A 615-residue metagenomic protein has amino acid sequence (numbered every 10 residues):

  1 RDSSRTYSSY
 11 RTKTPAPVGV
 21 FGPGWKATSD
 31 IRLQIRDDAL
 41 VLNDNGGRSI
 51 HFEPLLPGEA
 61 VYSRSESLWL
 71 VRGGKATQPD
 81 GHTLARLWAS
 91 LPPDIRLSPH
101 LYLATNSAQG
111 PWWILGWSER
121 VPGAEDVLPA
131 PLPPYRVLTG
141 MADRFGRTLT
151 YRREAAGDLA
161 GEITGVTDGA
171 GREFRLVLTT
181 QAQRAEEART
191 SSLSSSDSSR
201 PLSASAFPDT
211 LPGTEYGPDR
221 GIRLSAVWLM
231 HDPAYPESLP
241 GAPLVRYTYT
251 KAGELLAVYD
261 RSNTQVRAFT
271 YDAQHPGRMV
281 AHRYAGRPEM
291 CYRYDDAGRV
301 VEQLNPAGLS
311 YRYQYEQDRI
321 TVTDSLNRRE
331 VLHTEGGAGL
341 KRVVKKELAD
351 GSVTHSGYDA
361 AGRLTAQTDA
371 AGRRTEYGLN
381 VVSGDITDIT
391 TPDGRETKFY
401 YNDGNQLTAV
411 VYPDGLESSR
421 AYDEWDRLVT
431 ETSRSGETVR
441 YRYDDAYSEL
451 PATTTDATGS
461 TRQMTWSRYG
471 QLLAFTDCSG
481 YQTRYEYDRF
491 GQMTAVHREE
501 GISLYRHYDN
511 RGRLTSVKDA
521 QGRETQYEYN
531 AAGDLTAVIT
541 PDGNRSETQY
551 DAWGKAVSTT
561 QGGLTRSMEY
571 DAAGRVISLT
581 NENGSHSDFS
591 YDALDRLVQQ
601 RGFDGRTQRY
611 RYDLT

Functional and structural regions predicted by a protein language model:
R1-D2, S8-K13, S49: Primarily extracytoplasmic ectodomains and periplasmic/lumenal surface modules that are beta-strand-rich
S3, P23, A39-L42, G46-T615: Extended charged/polar low-complexity repeat regions
Y10-T28: Acidic, aromatic-enriched beta-alpha/helix-loop junctions
D30-L33, R48: ATP-dependent kinase catalytic cores of phosphoinositide-metabolizing enzymes and PI3K-like protein kinases
